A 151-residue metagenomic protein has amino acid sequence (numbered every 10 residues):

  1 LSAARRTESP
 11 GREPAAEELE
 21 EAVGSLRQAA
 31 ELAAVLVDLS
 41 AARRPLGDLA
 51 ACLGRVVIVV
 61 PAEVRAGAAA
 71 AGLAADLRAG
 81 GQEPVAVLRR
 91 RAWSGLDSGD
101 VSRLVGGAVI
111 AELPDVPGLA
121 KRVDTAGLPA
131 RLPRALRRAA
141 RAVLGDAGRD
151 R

Functional and structural regions predicted by a protein language model:
L1-A29, L119-T125: P-loop/Walker-type NTP enzyme "switch/lid" segment
S2-A3, L36-D38, V57-A62, V85-R90 (+1 more regions): Conserved beta-strand segments of the P-loop GTPase G domain that flank and frequently precede/overlap
R6-P10, A42-P45, A62-R65, W93-S94: Short acidic, S/G/P-rich loop/turn micro-motifs used as interaction or catalytic elements
E17, A50-R55, L73-L77, V101-V105: Short, solvent-exposed amphipathic alpha-helical segments in soluble enzyme and RNA/protein-processing domains
G24-R27, A74, R78: Surface-exposed amphipathic alpha-helices with a cationic face
A30-L32, A41-V64: Inter-motif core of Ras-like GTPase G domains
A70: An amphipathic, basic-hydrophobic helix/alpha-beta surface used to engage anionic, phosphate-rich ligands or surfaces
A79-R151: C-terminal lobe/tail of nucleotide-utilizing enzymes
